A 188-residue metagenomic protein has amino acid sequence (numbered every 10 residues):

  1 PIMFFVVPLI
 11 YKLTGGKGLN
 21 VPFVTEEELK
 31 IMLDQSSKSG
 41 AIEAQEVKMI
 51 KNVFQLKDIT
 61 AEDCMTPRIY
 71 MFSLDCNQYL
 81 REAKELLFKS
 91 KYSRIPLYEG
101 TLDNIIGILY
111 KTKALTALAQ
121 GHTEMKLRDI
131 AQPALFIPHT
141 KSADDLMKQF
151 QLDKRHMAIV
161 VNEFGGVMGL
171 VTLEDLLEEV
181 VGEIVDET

Functional and structural regions predicted by a protein language model:
P1-I10, T14: Membrane-interacting alpha-helical segments
N20-T188: Soluble cytosolic regulatory domains appended to membrane proteins
